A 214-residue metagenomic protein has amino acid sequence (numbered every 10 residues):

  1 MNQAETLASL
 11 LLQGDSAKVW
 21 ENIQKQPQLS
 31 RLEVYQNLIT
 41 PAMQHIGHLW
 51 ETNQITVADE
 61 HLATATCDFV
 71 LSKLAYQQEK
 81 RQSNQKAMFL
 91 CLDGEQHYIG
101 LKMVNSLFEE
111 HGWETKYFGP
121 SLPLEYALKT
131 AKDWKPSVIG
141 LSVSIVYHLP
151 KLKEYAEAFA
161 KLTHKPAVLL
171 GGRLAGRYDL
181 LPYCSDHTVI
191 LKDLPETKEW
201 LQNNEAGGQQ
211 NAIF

Functional and structural regions predicted by a protein language model:
M1-R81: Long amphipathic alpha-helical segments
Q85-D93, H97-Y98, L141: Conserved binding/catalytic microenvironments
D93, F118-E125: A general structural motif
K102-T115: Short helix-loop-beta junction
L122-D179: Cofactor-cradling patches in redox/metallo enzymes
L174-F214: Peripheral docking tails and interdomain loops at the edges of cofactor- or intermediate-handling domains
